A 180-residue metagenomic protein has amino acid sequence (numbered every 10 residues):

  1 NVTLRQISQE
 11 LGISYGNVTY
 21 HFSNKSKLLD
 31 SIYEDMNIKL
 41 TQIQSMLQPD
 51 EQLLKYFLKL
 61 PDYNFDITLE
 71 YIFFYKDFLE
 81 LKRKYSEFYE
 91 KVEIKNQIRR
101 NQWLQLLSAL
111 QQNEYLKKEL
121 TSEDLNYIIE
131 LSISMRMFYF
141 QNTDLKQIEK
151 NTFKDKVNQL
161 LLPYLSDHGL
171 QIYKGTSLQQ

Functional and structural regions predicted by a protein language model:
N1-K27, S31: Helix-turn-helix
E34-T41: Short, basic, alpha-helical segments at the C-terminal edge of helix-turn-helix-like DNA-binding modules
Q44-L47, Y75-K82, E114, Y139-Q147: Secondary-structure edge/capping motif, primarily at the C-terminal ends of alpha-helices and the immediately following
S45-F73, I129: Hydrophobic alpha-helical connector segments
T68-E90, Q105, A109: Amphipathic alpha-helical segments used for helix-helix packing
K76-F78, K91, K118-E119, Y173: Short, hydrophobic secondary-structure boundary micro-motifs
F88-Y115, E123-M137, N158-L162: Amphipathic alpha-helical packing segments from all-alpha helical-bundle domains
Q141, L145-Q180: C-terminal peripheral helix-coil segments that are non-catalytic and often amphipathic
